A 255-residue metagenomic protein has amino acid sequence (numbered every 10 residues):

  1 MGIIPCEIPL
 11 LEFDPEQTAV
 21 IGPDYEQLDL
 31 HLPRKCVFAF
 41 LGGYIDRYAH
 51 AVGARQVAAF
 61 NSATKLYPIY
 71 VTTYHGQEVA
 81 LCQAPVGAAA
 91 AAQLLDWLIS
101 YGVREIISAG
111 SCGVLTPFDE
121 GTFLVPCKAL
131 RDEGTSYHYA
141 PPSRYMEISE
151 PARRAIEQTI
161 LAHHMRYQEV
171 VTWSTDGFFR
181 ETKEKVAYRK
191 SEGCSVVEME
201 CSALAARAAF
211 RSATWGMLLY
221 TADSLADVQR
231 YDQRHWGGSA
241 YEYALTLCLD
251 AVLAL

Functional and structural regions predicted by a protein language model:
M1-R154: Metabolite-binding pocket within alpha/beta catalytic cores that recognizes anionic/polar moieties
Q56-N61, M165-V170, L255: Flexible, glycine/charged-enriched surface loops at secondary-structure junctions
R104-E105, S195, T214: Short acidic/polar active-site loop segments enriched in Thr and Asp
S143-S191: Active-site rim beta-loop-alpha module in soluble metabolic enzymes
A155-H163, R207, L247-L255: Generic non-transmembrane alpha-helical segments
S202-W236: Zn-dependent metallopeptidase/amidohydrolase metal-coordination segment
L225-L255: His/Asp/Glu-rich mid-to-C-terminal helical/loop segments that flank catalytic regions of hydrolases
